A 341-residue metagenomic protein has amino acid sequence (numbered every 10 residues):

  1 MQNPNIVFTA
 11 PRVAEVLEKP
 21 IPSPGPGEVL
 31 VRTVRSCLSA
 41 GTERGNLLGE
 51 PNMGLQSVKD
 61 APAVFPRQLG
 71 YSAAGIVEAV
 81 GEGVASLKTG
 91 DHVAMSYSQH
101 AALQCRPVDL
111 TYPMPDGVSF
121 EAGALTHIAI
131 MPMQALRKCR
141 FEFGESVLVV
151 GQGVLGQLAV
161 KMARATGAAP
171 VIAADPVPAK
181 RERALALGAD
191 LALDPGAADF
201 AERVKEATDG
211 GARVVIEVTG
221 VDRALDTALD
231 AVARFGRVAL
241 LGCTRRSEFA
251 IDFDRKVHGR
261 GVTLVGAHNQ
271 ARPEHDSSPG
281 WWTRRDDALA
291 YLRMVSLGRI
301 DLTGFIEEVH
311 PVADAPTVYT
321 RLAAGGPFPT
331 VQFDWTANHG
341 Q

Functional and structural regions predicted by a protein language model:
K19-A73: N-terminal glycine-rich beta->alpha transition that marks the start or flank of a dinucleotide-binding site
S72-Y97: A glycine-/small-residue-rich N-terminal strand-loop-strand element that serves as the cofactor-binding glycine loop
H92, S119-A197, E202: Mid-domain Rossmann-like dinucleotide-binding core that forms the NAD(H)/NADP(H) cofactor-binding site
S96-D109: A structural motif shared across PLP-dependent enzymes of the aminotransferase-like
L187-V265: Glycine-rich cofactor phosphate-binding loops and adjacent beta1-alpha1 units of small-molecule cofactor enzyme domains
K205, D209, D252-I306: C-terminal substrate-binding/catalytic core of Rossmann-like NAD(P)-dependent dehydrogenases/reductases
A239, R245-R246, A250, V262 (+3 more regions): C-terminal capping/lid region of NAD(P)-dependent oxidoreductase domains
